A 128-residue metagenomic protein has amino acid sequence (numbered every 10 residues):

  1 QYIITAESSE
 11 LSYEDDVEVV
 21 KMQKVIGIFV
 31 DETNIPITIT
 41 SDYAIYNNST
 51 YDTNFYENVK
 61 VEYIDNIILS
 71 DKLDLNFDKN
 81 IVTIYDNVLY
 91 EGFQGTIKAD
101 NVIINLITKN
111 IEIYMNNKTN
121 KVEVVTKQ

Functional and structural regions predicted by a protein language model:
Q1-Q128: Mature-chain termini and adjacent capping regions
